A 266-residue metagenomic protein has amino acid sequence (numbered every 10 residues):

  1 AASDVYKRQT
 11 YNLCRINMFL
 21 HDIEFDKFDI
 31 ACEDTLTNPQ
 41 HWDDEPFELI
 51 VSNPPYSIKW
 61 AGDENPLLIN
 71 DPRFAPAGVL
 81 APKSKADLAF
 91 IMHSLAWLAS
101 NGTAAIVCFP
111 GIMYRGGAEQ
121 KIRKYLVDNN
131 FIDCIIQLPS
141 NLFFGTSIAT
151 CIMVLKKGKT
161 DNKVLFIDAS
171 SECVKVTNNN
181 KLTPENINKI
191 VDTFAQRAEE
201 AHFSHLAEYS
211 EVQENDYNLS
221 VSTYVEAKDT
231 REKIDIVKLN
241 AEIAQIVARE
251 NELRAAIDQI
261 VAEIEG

Functional and structural regions predicted by a protein language model:
A1-Y6: Short, small-residue-biased leader/transition segments that mark boundaries at the very start of proteins
K7, M18, C32-E33, F47-N53: Functionally critical mobile loop/hinge segments
T10: Conserved short alpha-helix immediately C-terminal to the canonical SAM/SAH-binding motif I of Rossmann-like
L13-D44: S-adenosyl-L-methionine
N38, D44-G266: A conserved structural/catalytic subdomain of Rossmann-like adenosyl-cofactor enzymes
